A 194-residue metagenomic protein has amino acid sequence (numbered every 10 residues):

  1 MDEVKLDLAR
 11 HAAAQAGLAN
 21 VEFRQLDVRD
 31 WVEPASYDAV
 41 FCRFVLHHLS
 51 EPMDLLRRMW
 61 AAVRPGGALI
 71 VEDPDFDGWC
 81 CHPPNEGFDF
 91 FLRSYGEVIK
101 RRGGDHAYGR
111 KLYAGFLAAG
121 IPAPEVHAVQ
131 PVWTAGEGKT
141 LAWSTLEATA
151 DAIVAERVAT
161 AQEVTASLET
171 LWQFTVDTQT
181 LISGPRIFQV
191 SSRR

Functional and structural regions predicted by a protein language model:
M1-E33, M53-R58: Class I SAM-dependent methyltransferase SAM/SAH-binding core
Y37-D38: Local beta-strand N-terminus motif with an aromatic residue
F41: A conserved beta-strand element that flanks and buttresses the S-adenosyl-L-methionine
H47-H48: A short His-aromatic
V63-L69: Short glycine-dipeptide loop
I70-E137: Conserved catalytic/acceptor-binding region of the Class I
A119, A123-I182: C-terminal helical/coil "lid" or tail adjacent to the Rossmann-like core of SAM-dependent
P185-S191: Short hydrophobic/aromatic beta-strand or adjacent loop that forms the aromatic wall/cage of a ligand/substrate-binding
